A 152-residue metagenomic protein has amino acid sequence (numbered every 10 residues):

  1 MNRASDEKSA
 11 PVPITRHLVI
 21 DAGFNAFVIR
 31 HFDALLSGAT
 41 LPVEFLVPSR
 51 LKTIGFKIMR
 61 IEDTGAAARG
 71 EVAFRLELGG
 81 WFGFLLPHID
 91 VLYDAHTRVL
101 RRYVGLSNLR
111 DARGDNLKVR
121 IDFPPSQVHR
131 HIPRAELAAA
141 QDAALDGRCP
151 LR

Functional and structural regions predicted by a protein language model:
M1-L35, F82-L85, R113-G114: Contiguous hydrophobic, core-forming segments of folded domains
A34-P42: Short loop/turn hinge sites at secondary-structure boundaries
P42-R152: Acidic, serine/threonine-rich low-complexity disordered tracts
